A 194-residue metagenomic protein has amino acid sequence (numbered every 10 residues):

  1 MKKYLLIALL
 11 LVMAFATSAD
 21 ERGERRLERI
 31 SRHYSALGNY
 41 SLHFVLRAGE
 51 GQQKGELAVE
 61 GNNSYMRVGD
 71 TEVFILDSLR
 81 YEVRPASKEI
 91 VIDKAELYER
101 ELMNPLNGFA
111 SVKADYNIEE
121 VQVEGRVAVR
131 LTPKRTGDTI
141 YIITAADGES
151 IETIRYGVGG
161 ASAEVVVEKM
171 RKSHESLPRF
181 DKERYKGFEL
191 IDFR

Functional and structural regions predicted by a protein language model:
M1-Y4: Positively charged n-region of N-terminal signal peptides that target proteins for export
L11, F15-Q52, A58, N62 (+2 more regions): N-terminal leader/targeting segments and the immediate start of mature chains
D20, V123-R126, P133-T139, D147-R194: Non-transmembrane domains of secretory- and envelope-associated proteins
R22-R26, G108-E119, E164-E168: A short, amphipathic edge element
H43-L46, Y65-G69, A128-K134, T153-G157: Short beta-strand segments that buttress and anchor functional surface loops
K54-M103, V158-E164: An acidic-aromatic
L57-Y65, F74-R80, V123-G125, T144-E152 (+1 more regions): Short, solvent-exposed coil/turn segments at beta-strand boundaries
E82-T139: Surface-exposed, polar helix/loop patches in the mature regions of secreted/periplasmic/lumenal proteins that form
